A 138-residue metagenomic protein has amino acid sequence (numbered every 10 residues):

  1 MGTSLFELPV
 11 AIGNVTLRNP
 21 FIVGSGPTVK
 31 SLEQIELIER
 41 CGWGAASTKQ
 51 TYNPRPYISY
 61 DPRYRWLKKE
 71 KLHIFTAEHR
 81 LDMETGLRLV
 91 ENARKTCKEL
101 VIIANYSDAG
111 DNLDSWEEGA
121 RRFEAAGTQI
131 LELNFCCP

Functional and structural regions predicted by a protein language model:
G2-G13, L17, S25-P27, L32-P138: Active-site entrance/lid segments in N-terminal catalytic domains of soluble metabolic enzymes
